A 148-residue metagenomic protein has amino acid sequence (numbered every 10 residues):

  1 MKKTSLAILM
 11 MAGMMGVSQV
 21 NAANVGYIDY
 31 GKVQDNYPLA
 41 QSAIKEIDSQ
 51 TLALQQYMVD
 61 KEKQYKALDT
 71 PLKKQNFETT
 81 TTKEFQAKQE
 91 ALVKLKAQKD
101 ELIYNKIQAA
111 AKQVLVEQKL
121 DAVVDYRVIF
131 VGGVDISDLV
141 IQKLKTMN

Functional and structural regions predicted by a protein language model:
M1-T4: Positively charged n-region of N-terminal signal peptides that target proteins for export
I8-G16: Bacterial N-terminal signal peptides
G16-A22: Sec/Tat signal peptide C-region and signal peptidase I cleavage site
A23-N148: Amphipathic, charged alpha-helical segments and their helix-to-coil junctions in extracytoplasmic/peripheral assemblies
